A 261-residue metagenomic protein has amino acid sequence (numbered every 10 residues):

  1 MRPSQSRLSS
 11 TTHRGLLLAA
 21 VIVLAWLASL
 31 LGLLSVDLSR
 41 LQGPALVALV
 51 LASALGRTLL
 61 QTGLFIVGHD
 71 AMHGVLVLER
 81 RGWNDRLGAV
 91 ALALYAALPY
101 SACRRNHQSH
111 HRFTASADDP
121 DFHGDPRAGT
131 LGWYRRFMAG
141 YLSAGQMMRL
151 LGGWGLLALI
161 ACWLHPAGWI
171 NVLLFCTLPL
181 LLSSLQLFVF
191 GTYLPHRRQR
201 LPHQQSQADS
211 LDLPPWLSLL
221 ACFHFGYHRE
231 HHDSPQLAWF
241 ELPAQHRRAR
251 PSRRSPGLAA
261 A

Functional and structural regions predicted by a protein language model:
M1-T11: Short, Lys/Arg-rich, polar N-terminal cytosolic tail immediately upstream of the first transmembrane signal-anchor
L16-L34: The first (N-terminal) embedded transmembrane alpha-helix
L31-L49: Short, hydrophobic transmembrane alpha-helix segments
Q42-A48, L78-R86, A167-I170, W216: Membrane-helix interface segments
G43-F65, V90-L98, L182, L213-F223: Membrane-embedded alpha-helical segments that form the functional core of polytopic membrane enzymes, especially those
L51-T58, T114-L219: Hydrophobic transmembrane alpha-helical segments that form the core helix bundle of multi-pass membrane enzymes
F65-V77, H110-H111: Active-site recognition of the HExxH zinc-binding catalytic motif
E79-R136, R197-A261: Membrane-proximal soluble regions of multi-pass membrane proteins
